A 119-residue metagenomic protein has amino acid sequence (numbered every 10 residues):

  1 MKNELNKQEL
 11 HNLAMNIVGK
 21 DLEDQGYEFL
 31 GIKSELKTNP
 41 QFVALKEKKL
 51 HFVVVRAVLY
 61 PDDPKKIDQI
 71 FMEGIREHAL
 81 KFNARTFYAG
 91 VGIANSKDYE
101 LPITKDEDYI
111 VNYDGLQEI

Functional and structural regions predicted by a protein language model:
M1-I32: Acidic-basic catalytic patches of nuclease active cores, encompassing PD-(D/E)XK and other metal-cofactor nuclease
N6, D63-P64, R76, G92 (+1 more regions): Asparagine-biased alpha-helical interface segments
L36-N39: Short acidic/glycine-enriched loop/turn segments that link adjacent beta-strands
Q41-F42, G90: Short beta-strand scaffold segments in enzyme catalytic cores
V43-V54: Active-site beta-strand-loop-beta-strand hairpin of nuclease catalytic cores that positions key catalytic residues
V54-K66: Short beta-strand-loop-alpha-helix junction that forms the active-site gateway of nucleic-acid-processing nucleases
K65-A84: Short, charged, amphipathic alpha-helix that recurs within catalytic cores of restriction-modification and other
R85-I119: Domain-level recognition of nuclease-like catalytic cores that cleave nucleotide substrates
